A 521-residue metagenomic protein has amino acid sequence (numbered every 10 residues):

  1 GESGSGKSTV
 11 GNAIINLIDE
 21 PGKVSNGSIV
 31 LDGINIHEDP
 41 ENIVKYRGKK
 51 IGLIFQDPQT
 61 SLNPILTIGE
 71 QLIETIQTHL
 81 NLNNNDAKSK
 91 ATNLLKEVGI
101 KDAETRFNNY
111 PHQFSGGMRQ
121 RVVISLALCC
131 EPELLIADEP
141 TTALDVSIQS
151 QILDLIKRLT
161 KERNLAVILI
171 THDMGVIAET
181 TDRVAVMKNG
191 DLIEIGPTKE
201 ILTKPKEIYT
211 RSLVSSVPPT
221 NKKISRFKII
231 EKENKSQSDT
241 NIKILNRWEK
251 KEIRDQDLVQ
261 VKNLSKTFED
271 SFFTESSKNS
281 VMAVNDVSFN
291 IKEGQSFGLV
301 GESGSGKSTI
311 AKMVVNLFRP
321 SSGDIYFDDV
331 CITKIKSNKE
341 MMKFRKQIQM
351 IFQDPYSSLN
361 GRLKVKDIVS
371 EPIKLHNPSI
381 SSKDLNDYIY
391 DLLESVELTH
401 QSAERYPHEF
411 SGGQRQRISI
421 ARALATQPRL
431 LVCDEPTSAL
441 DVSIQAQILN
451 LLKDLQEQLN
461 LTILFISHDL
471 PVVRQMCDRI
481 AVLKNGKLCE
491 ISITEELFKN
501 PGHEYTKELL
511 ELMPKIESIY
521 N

Functional and structural regions predicted by a protein language model:
K23-N35, G323-I332, F344: Conserved ABC transporter NBD signature motif
N35-G52, E70, T78, E200-P205 (+4 more regions): ABC ATPase NBD coupling module
D86-T105, K383-Q401, L510-E511: Conserved ABC ATPase "signature" region
N109-F114, M118, Y406-F410, Q414: Conserved ABC ATPase signature
C129-E133, A425-R429: A short, proline-enriched helix->beta-strand linker immediately N-terminal to the Walker B motif in ABC-type P-loop
I177-E179, V473-Q475: A short, surface-exposed alpha-helical micro-motif characterized by mixed small hydrophobic and charged/polar residues
L192-G196, K204, L488-S492: ABC ATPase "signature
